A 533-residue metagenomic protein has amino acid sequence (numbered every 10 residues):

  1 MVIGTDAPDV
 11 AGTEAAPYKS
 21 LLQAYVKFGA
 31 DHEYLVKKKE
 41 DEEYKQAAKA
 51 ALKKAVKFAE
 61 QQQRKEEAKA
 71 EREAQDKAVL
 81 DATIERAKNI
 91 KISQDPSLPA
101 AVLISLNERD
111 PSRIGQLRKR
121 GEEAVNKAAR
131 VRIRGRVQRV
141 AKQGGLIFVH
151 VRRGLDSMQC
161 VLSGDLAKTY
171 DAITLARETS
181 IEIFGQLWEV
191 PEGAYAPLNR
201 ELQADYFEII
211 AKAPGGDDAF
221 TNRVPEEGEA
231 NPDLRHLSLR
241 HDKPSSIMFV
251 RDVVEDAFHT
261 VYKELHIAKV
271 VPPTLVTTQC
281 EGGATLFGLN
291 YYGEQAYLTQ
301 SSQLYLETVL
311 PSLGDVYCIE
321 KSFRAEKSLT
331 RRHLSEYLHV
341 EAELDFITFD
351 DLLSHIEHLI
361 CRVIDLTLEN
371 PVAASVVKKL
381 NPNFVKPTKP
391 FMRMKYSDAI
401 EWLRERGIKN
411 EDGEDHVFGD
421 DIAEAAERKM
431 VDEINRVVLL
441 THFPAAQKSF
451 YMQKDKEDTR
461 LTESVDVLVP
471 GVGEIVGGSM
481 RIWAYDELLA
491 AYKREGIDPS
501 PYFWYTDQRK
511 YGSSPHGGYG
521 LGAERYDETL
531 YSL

Functional and structural regions predicted by a protein language model:
M1-D9: PEST-like, low-complexity acidic/proline-rich intrinsically disordered segments, predominantly at protein N-termini
A15-R120: OB/S1-fold single-stranded nucleic-acid-binding modules and their adjacent gly/ser/pro-rich low-complexity linkers
E71, Q75, A194, V271-T277 (+1 more regions): Short, glycine/acidic-rich hinge or "gate" loops at secondary-structure transitions that mediate conformational
D95, P99-I347, D507, E528: Class II aminoacyl-tRNA synthetase-like tRNA-binding/catalytic domains
R251, E255, H259, L353-I360 (+1 more regions): Hydrophobic face of alpha-helices
C280-E281, L359-V469, R494-S514: Metal-assisted phosphate- and nucleotidyl-transfer catalytic regions
P311-K321, L334-T348, R436-L533: TRNA-recognition modules of translation machinery and tRNA-sensing kinases, especially anticodon-binding
S312-L313, T348-E369: His/Asp/Glu-rich mid-to-C-terminal helical/loop segments that flank catalytic regions of hydrolases
